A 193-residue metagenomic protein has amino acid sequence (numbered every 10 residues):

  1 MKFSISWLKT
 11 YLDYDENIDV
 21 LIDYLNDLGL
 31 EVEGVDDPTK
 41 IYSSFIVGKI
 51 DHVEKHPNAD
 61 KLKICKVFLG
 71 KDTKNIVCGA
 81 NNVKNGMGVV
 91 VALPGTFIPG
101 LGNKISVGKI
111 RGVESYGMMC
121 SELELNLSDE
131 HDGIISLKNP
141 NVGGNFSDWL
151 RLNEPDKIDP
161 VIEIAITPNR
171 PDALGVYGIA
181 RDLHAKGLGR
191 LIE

Functional and structural regions predicted by a protein language model:
M1-E193: Phosphate-backbone binding interfaces of nucleic-acid-interacting proteins
